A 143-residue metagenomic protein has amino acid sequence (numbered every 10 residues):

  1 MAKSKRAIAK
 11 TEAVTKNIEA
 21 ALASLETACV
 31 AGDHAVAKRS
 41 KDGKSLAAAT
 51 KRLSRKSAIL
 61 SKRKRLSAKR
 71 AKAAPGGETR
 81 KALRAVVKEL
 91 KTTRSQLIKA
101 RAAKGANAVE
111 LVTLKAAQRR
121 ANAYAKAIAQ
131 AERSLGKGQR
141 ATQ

Functional and structural regions predicted by a protein language model:
M1-K10, K72: Ser/Pro/Thr-rich intrinsically disordered low-complexity regulatory tracts in nuclear proteins
T11-G43: Short, charge-rich amphipathic alpha-helices with coiled-coil/heptad character
S40-E89: Extended alpha-helical coiled-coil "stalk/arm" regions that act as elongated linkers or oligomerization scaffolds
S67, A82, E89, T93-Q96 (+2 more regions): Mature extracellular/secreted ectodomains of secretory-pathway proteins
K69, G76, S95-I98, G136: Extended, charge-rich alpha-helical segments
E78, L97-A123: Long amphipathic alpha-helical coiled-coil segments
A123-S134: Structured partner-binding subdomains within large eukaryotic complex subunits
R133-Q143: Long low-complexity, Ser/Thr/Pro- and charged-rich intrinsically disordered regions
